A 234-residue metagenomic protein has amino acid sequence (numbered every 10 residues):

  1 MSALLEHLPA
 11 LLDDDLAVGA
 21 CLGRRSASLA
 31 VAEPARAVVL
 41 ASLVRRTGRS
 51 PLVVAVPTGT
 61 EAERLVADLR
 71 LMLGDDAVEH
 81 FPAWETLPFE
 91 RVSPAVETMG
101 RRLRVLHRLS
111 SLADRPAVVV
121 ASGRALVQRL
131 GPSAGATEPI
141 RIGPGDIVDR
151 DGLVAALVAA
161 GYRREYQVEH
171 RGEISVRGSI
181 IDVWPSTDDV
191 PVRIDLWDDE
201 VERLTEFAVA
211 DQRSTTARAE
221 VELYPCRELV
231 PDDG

Functional and structural regions predicted by a protein language model:
M1-G234: ASCE RecA-like P-loop NTPase motor cores that couple ATP hydrolysis to mechanical translocation on nucleic acids
